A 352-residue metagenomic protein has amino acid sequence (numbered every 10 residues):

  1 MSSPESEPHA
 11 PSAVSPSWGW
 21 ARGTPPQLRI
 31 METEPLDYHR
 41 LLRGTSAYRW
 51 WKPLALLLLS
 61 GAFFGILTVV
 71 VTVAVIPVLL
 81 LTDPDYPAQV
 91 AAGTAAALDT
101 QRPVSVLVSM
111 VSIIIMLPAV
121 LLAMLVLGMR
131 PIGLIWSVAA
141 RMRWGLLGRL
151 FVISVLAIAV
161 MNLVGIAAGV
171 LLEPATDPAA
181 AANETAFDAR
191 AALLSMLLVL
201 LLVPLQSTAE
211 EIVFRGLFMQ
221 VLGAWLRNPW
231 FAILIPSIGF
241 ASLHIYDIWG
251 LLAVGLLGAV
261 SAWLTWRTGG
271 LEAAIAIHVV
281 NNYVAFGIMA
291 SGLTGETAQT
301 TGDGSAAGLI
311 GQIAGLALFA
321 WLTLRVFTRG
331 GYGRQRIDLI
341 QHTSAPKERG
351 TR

Functional and structural regions predicted by a protein language model:
M1-P131, T300-R352: N-terminal, membrane-interfacial amphipathic/helix-forming hydrophobic leader that caps and precedes the first
T45-P53, A97-S105, V138, M142 (+7 more regions): Membrane-helix interfacial "entry" motifs
L54-A74, V111-L122, G148-L163, L201 (+10 more regions): Hydrophobic, lipid-facing residues on alpha-helical transmembrane segments of integral membrane proteins
L57-G93, A175-F187, L193-E210, F214: Transmembrane alpha-helical insertion/packing segments
V75, L79-D83, G128, G165-E173 (+4 more regions): Short helix-capping/hinge motifs at transmembrane helix termini and TM-loop junctions
Q101, L107-V111, I132-A209, M219-Q220 (+1 more regions): Juxtamembrane helix-loop-helix connectors linking adjacent transmembrane helices in multi-pass membrane enzymes
L127, W136-V138, S261, T265: Long, contiguous hydrophobic alpha-helical segments, chiefly transmembrane helices and signal peptides
A192-P346, T351: Transmembrane helix-loop-helix hairpins at the membrane interface of multi-pass integral membrane proteins
